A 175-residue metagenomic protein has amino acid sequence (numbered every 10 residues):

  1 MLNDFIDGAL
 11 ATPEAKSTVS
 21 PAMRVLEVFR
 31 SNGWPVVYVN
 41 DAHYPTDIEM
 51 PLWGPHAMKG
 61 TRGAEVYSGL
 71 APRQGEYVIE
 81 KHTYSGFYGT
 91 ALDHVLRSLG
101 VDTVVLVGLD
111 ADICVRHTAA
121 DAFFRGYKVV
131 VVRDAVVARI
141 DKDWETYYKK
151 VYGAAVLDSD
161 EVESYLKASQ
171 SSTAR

Functional and structural regions predicted by a protein language model:
M1, Y38-D41, R133: A cross-domain feature marking catalytic cores of carbohydrate-active enzymes and several ubiquitous metabolic/repair
L2-D7: Short acidic, Gly/Ser-rich segments with clustered Asp/Glu that frequently serve as metal-coordination loops in enzyme
G8-A11, P51-W53: Short, basic, glycine/proline-bearing loop/turn elements
A9-N40: A short alpha/beta connector and helix-capping loop motif
S17-R24, H43-I48, G69-A71: Short N-terminal helix-initiation segments at or just after the protein's N-terminus
R24-N32, P55-R175: Active-site-adjacent betaalpha module
P35-V36, D41-G54: Early exported N-terminus immediately downstream of N-terminal targeting peptides
